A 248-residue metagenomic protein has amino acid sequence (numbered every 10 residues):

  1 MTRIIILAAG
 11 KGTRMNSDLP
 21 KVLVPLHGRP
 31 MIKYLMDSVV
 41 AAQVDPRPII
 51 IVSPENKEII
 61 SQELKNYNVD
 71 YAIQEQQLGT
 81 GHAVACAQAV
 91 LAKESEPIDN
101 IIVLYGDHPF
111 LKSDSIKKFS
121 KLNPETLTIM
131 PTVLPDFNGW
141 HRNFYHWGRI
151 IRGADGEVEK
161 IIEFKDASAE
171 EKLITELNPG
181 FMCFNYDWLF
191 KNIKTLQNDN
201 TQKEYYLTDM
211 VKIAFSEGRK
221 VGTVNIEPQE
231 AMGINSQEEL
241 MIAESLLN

Functional and structural regions predicted by a protein language model:
M1-S17: N-terminal nucleotide-binding beta1-loop-alpha1 segment
I4-I6, I50-I51, I102-V103, I129-M130 (+1 more regions): Structural beta-sheet core signal
D18-P25: Short alpha-helical oligomerization interface
L19, L64-Y67, E227: Short, structured coil segments at secondary-structure junctions
V22, N68-D70, E157, K220-G222: Conserved beta-strand segments of alpha/beta enzyme cores
P30-G106, F110-S115: Conserved N-terminal catalytic core of the sugar/cofactor nucleotidyltransferase
L111-Q197, T201: Conserved core of the sugar-phosphate nucleotidyltransferase
L173-N248: Conserved alpha/beta core of the MobA/IspD/sugar-nucleotide pyrophosphorylase nucleotidyltransferase superfamily
